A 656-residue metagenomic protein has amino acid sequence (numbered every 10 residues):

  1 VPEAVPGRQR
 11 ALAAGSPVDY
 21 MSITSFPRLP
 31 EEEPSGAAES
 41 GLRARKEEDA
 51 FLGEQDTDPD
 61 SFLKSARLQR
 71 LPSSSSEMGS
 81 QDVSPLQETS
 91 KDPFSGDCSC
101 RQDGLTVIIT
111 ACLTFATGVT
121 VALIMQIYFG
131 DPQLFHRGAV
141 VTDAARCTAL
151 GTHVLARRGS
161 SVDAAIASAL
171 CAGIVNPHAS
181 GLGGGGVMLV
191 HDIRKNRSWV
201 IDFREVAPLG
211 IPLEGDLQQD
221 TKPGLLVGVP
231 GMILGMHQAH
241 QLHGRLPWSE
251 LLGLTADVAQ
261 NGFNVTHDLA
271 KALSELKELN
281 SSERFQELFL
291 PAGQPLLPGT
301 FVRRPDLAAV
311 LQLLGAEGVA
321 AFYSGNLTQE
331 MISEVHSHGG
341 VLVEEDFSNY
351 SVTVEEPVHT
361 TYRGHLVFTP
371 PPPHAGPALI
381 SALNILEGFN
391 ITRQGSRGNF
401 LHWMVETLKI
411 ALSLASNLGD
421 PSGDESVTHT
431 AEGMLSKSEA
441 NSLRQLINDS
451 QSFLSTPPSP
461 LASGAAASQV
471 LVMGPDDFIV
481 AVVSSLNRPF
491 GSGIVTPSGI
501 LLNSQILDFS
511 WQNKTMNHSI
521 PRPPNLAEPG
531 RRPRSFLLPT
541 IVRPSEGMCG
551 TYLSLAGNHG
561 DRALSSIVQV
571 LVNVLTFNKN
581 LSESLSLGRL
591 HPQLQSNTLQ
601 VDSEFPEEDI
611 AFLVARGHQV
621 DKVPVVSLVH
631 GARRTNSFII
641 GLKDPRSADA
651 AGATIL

Functional and structural regions predicted by a protein language model:
R10, G15-E33, E39-H153, R157-H374 (+4 more regions): Noncatalytic scaffold domains of N-terminal-nucleophile
A164-A169, S249-Q260, E330-S333, S396-A415 (+1 more regions): Short, well-structured alpha-helical segments that form the helix of a local strand-helix-strand
V175-H178, V187-H191, K195, W199 (+1 more regions): Active-site rim segments in enzyme catalytic domains, especially the processed small/beta chain of N-terminal
S180-D192, S468-M473, P539-I541, L628-T635 (+1 more regions): Short beta-strand scaffold segments in enzyme catalytic cores
F285, A292-G293, G340, F389-L486 (+6 more regions): Internal maturation/activation junctions in enzymes
V354, G464-A467, S535-L537: Short, small/polar residue-rich loop motifs at catalytic or cofactor-binding pockets
T369-P372, P377, A527-G530, V542-R562 (+1 more regions): Extended C-terminal regions of large enzymes
E528-R532, I567, V574-P624: Extended C-terminal subregions enriched in glycine
